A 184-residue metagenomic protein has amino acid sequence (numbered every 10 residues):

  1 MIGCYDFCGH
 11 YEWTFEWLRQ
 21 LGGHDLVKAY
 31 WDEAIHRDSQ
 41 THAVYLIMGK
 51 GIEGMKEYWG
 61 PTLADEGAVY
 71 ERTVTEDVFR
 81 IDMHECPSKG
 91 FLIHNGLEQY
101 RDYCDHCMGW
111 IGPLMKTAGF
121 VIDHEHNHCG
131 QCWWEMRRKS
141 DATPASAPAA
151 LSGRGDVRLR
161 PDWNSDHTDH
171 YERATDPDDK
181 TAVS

Functional and structural regions predicted by a protein language model:
M1-D105, P113-T117, V121-S184: N-terminal accessory segment detector
